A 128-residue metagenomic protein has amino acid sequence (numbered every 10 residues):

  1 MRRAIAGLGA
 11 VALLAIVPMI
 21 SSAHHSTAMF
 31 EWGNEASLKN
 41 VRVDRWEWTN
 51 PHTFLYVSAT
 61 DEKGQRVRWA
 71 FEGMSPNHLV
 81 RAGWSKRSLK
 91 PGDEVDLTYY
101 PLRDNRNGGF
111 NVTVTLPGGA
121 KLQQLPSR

Functional and structural regions predicted by a protein language model:
M1-G9: Bacterial N-terminal signal peptides that target proteins for export
G9-P18: Bacterial N-terminal signal peptides
S22-A36: Short boundary/loop segments of OB/S1/cold-shock single-stranded nucleic-acid-binding domains
R42-E47: Conserved positions in beta-strands of structured domains
T49-A59: Short aromatic-glycine-enriched beta-strand elements
E72-R81: Short, structured beta-strand/loop micro-motifs enriched in basic residues and often containing a Trp
R81-D96: Short nucleic-acid-contacting surface segments enriched for D/E, G, S/T with interspersed K/R
L102-P126: OB-fold/S1-family single-stranded nucleic acid-binding modules
